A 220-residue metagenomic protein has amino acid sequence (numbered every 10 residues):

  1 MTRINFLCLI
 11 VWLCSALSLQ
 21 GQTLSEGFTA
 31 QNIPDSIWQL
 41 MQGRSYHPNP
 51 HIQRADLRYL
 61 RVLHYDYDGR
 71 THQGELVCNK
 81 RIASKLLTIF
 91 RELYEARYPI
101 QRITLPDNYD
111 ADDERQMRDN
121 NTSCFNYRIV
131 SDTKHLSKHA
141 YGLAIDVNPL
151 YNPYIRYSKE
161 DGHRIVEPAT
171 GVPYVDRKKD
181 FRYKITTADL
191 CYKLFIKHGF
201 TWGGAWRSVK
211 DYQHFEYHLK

Functional and structural regions predicted by a protein language model:
M1-L7: Bacterial N-terminal signal peptides that target proteins for export
L7-S18: Bacterial N-terminal signal peptides
Q22-R70: N-terminal module-boundary/linker segments of secreted carbohydrate-active enzymes
G43-H51, A111-D113, S131-L136, T187-D189 (+1 more regions): Intrinsically disordered, low-complexity boundary segments flanking structured domains
I52-M117: Active-site acidic/histidine clusters and adjacent loop/turn architecture that either coordinate catalytic ions
L60-V62, I89, L93, I100 (+5 more regions): Generic structural hydrophobic/aromatic packing signal, biased to beta-strands
I100-Q101, R115-P149: Mid-length scaffold segments of soluble, non-membrane domains
V130-D132, G142-K220: Catalytic cores and adjacent binding grooves of peptidoglycan-active enzymes
